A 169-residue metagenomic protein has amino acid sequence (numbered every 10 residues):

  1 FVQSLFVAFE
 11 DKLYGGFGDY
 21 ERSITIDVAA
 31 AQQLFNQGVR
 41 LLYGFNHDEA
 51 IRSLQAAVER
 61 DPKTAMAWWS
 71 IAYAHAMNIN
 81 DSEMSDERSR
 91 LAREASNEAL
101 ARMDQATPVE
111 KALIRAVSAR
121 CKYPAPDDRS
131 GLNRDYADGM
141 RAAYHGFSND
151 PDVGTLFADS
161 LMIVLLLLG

Functional and structural regions predicted by a protein language model:
F1-N149, G154-G169: Short coil/linker segments at helix-helix boundaries
